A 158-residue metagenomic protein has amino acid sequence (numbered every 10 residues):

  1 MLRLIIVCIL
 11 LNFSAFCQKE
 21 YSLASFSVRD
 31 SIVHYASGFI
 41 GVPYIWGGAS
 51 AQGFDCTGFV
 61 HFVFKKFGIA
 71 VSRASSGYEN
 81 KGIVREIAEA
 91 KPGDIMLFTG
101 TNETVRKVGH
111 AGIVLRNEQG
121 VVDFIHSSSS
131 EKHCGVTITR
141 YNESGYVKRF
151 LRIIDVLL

Functional and structural regions predicted by a protein language model:
M1-L23: Bacterial Sec-dependent N-terminal signal peptides
L11, N102, E118: Flexible, active-site-proximal loop/turn residues at the rims of small-molecule/cofactor binding pockets and catalytic
K19-A24, V84-R85, V108-L158: Aromatic- and glycine-rich peptidoglycan recognition patches
E20-Y21, G38, V42-P92, N102-E103: Catalytic cysteine-centered active-site loop
